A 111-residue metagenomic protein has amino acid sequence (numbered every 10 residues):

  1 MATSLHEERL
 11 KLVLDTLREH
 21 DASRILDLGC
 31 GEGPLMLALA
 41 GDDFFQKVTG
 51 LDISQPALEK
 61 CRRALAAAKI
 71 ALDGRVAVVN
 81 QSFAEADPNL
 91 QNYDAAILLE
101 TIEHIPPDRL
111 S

Functional and structural regions predicted by a protein language model:
M1-E8: Class I SAM-dependent methyltransferase Rossmann-like catalytic core, especially the SAM/SAH-binding loop
L10-S111: Conserved SAM-binding loop
